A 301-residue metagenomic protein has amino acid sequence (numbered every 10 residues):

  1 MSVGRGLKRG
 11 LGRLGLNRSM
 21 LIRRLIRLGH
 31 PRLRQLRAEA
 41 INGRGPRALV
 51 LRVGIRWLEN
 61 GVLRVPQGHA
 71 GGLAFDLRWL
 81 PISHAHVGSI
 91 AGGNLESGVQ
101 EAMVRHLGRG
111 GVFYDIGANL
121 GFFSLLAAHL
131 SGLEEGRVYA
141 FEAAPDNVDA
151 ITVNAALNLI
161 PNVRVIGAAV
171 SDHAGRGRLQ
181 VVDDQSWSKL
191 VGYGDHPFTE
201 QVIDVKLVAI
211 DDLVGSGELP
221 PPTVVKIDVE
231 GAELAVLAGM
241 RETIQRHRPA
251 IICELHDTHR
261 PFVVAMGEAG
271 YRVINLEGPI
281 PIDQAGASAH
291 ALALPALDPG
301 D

Functional and structural regions predicted by a protein language model:
S2-A144, D149-N154, N162, G217-E218 (+1 more regions): S-adenosyl-L-methionine
G71-E101, P161, I166-L219, G300: Glycine-rich adenosyl-binding loop in Rossmann-like folds that engage adenosine-containing cofactors
Y114, Y139, I166, K206 (+1 more regions): Conserved Rossmann-like nucleotide-binding pocket used by diverse enzymes that bind dinucleotide cofactors
A118-L120, P145, V170-D172, V229-G231 (+1 more regions): Short, glycine/acidic-enriched loop or turn micro-motifs at the edges of active sites
A127, I151, L179, V236-M240 (+1 more regions): Hydrophobic packing residues within well-ordered alpha-helices of enzyme cores
E134-A140, D212-D301: Conserved acidic-Pro-Pro-aromatic motif
E134-G136, L159-V163, E200-Q201, H247: A short helix-to-beta-strand connector/capping loop
P145, D149-L159, V191, V263 (+1 more regions): Class I S-adenosyl-L-methionine
